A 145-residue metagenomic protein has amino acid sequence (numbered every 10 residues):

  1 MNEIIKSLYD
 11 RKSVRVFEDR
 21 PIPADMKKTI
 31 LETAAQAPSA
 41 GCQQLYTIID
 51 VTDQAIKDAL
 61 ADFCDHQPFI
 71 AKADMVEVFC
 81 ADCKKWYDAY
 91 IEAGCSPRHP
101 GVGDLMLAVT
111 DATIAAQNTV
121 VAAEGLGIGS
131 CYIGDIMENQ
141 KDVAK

Functional and structural regions predicted by a protein language model:
M1-K145: Acidic, surface-exposed loops and disordered segments
